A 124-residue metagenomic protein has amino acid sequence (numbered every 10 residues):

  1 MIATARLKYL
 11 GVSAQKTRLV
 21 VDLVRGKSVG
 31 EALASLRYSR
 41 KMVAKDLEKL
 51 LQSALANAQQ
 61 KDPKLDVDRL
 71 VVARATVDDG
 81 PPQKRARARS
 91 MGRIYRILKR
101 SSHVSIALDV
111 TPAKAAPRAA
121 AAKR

Functional and structural regions predicted by a protein language model:
M1-L23, K27-R124: Structured, basic alpha/beta domains of bacterial-type, RNA-associated proteins
